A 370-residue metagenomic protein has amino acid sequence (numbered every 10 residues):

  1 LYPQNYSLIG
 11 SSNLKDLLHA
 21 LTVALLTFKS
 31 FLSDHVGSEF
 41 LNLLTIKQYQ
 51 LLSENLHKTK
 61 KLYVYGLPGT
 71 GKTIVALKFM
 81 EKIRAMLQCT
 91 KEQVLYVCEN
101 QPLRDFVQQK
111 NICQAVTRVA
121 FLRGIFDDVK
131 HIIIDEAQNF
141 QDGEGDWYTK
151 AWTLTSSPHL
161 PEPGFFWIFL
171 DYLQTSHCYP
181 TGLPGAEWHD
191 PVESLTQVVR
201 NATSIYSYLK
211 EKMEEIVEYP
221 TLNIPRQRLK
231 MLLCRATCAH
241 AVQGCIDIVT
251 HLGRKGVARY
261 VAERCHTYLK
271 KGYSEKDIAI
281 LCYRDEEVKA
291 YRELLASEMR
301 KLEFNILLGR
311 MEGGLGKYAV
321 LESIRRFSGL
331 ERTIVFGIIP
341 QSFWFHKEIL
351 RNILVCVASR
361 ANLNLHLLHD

Functional and structural regions predicted by a protein language model:
L1-V23: Accessory nucleic-acid engagement/destabilization modules that flank
N13-D16, T27, Q50, S204: Exposed alpha-helical structural elements
L14-L21, F28, L209, L295: Generic structural signal of hydrophobic/aromatic residues within well-ordered alpha-helices of folded domains
H19, V23-F40: Non-catalytic propeptide/linker segments at domain boundaries
H35-Q114, R118-D370: Conserved helicase motor core of SF1/SF2 NTP-dependent helicases
